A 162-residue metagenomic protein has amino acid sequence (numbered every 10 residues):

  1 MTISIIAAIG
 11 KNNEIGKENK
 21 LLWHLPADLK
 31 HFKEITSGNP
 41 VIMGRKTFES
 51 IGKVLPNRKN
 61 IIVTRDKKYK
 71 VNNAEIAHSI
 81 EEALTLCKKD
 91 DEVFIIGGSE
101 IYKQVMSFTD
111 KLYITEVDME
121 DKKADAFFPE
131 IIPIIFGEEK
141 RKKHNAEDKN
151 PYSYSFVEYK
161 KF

Functional and structural regions predicted by a protein language model:
M1-I5: Extreme N-terminal starter segment of soluble prokaryotic enzymes
A7-P40, R45-F162: Flexible, gly/pro- and Lys/Arg-enriched active-site loops
